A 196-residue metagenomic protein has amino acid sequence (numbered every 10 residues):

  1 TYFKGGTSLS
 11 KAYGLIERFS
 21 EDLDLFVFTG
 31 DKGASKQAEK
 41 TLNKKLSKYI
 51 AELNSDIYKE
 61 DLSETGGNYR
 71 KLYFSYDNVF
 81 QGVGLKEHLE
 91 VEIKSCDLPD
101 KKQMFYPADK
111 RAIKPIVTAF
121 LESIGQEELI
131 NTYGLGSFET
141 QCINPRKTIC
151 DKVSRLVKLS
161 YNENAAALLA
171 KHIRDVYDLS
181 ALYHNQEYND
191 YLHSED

Functional and structural regions predicted by a protein language model:
T1-L23, F28-T29: Active-site nucleotide-donor binding segment shared across nucleotidyl transfer reactions
Y2, R18-S20, E39, N43 (+1 more regions): Generic structural signal for well-ordered secondary structure
G5-T7, T29-G30, I93-S95, N185: Residues immediately flanking
Y13-I16, K36-E39, Q103: Short, conserved acidic/polar surface loops in the N-terminal third of protein domains
L15, D31-G33, H184: Hydrophobic alpha-helical membrane-insertion segments
V27-L62: Metal-dependent nucleotidyltransferase catalytic core
S47, N54-S194: Catalytic cores of NTP-dependent nucleotidyl/adenyl transfer enzymes across multiple folds
